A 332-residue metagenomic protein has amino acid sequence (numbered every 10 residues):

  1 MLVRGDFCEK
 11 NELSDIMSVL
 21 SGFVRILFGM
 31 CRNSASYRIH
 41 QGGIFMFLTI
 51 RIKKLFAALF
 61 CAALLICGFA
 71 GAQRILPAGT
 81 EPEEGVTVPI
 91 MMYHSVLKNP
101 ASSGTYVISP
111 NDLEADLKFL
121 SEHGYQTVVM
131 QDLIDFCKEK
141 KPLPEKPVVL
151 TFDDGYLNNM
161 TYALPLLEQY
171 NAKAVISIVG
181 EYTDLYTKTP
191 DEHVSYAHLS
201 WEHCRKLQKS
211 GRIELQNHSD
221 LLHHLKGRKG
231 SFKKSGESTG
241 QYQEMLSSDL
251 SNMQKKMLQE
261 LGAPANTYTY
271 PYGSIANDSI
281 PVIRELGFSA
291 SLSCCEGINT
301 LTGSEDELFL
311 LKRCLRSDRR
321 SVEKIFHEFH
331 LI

Functional and structural regions predicted by a protein language model:
F7-N11, N33: Polybasic, lysine-rich low-complexity intrinsically disordered segments
L27, R32-F45: Short, Lys/Arg-enriched N-terminal segments with co-localized hydrophobic residues within the first ~10-30 amino acids
M46-C61: N-terminal Sec-pathway targeting helices
A58, G68-V148, F309, R313-R320 (+2 more regions): N-terminal pre-catalytic segment of deacetylase/amide-hydrolase enzymes
M91, S95-K98, S103, K146-V148 (+2 more regions): Metal-dependent polysaccharide deacetylase catalytic core of the NodB/CE4 family, i.e., the active-site-bearing domain
L133-F136, N159-L164, D191-Q208, E296-T300: Alpha-helical scaffolding within the catalytic cores of extracellular/periplasmic polymer-degrading hydrolases
L150-L157, A172: Substrate-binding cleft of extracellular glycoside hydrolase catalytic domains
I275-D278, V282, A290-F326: A cross-kingdom marker for long, charged
